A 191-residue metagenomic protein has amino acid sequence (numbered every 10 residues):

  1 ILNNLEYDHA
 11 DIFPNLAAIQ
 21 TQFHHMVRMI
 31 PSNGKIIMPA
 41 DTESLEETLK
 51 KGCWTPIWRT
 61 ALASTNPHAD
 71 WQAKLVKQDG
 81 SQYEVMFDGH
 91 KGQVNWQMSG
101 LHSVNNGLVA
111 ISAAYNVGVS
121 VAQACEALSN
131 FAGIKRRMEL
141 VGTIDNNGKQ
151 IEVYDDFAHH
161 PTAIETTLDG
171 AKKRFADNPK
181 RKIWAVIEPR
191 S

Functional and structural regions predicted by a protein language model:
I1-E152, K173-A176, K180-R181: Acidic, Mg2+-coordinating active-site environments of NTP-dependent enzymes
H9, H159-H160: Histidine-centered active-site/metal-ligand motif
E43, A158, R190: Catalytic metal-binding/acid-base residues of hydrolase active sites
V104, P161-T162: Loop/helix-junction capping segments adjacent to catalytic residues or to phosphate/diphosphate-binding pockets
I134, T162-S191: Active-site beta-alpha connecting loops in nucleotide-dependent enzymes
E152-H159: Switch II (G3) loop of P-loop NTPases
